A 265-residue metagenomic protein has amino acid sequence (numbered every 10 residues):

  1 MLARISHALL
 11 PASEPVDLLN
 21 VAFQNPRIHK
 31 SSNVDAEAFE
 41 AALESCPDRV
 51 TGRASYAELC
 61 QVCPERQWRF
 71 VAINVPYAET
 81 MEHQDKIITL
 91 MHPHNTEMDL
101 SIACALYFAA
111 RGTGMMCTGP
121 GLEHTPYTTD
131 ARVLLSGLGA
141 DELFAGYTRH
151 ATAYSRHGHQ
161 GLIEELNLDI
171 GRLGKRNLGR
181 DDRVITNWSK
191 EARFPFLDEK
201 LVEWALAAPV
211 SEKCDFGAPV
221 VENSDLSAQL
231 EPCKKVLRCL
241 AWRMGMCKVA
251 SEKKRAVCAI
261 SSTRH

Functional and structural regions predicted by a protein language model:
M1, E79-M81, M116-T118, T129-A131 (+1 more regions): Catalytic cores of RNA-modifying enzymes
M1-R4, I28-S32, A145-T148: A short acidic (Asp/Glu
M1-S13, D17: Phosphate-binding active sites in nucleotide-utilizing proteins
L2-S6, S55, I102-A105, A109 (+2 more regions): Structural preference for long, well-ordered alpha-helical segments in enzyme cores
S6-L10, T113, A151, P209: Active-site catalytic pocket residues across diverse enzymes, especially alpha/beta-hydrolases
E14-C104: A conserved beta-strand->alpha-helix junction
N25-S45, R53, A57-E58, G114-D130 (+1 more regions): Intrinsically disordered, low-complexity domain-flanking/linker segments in eukaryotic proteins, enriched
P126, D130-H265: Mid-to-C-terminal catalytic subdomains of enzymes that bind/position adenosyl phosphate moieties or nucleic-acid
